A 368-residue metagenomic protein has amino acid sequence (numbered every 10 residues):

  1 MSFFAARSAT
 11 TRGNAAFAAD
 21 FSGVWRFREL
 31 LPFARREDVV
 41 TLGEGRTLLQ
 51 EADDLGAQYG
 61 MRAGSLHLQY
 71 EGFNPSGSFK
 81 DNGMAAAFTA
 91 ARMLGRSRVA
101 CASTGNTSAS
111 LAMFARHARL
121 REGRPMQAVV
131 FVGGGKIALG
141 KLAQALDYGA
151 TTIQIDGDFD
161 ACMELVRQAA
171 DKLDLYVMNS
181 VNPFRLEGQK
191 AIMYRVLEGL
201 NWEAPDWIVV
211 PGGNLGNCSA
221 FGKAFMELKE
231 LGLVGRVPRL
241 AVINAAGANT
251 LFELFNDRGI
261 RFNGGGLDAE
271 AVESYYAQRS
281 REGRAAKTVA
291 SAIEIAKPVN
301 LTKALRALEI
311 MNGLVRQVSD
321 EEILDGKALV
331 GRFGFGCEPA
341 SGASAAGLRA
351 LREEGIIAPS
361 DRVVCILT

Functional and structural regions predicted by a protein language model:
M1-R12: Cys/His-rich short segments
G13-R96: Positively charged, low-complexity intrinsically disordered leader regions
S76-F79, V99-S108, V181-R185, V210-N214 (+2 more regions): Active-site nucleophile and cofactor-binding loops and adjacent substrate-binding regions of central metabolic enzymes
A91-F114, L120-G133, A204-N217, L240 (+1 more regions): A short, small-residue-rich loop immediately preceding and capping a beta-strand
S108-G157, A161-A169, F252-N256: Active-site-proximal loop->helix
H117, A345-T368: Catalytic phosphate/nucleotide-handling subdomain of diverse soluble enzymes
G157-D174, E227-C337: Active-site/ligand-binding loops adjacent to catalytic centers
Q168-L231, L324-V330: Active-site/ligand-binding-proximal alpha/beta "capping" segment
